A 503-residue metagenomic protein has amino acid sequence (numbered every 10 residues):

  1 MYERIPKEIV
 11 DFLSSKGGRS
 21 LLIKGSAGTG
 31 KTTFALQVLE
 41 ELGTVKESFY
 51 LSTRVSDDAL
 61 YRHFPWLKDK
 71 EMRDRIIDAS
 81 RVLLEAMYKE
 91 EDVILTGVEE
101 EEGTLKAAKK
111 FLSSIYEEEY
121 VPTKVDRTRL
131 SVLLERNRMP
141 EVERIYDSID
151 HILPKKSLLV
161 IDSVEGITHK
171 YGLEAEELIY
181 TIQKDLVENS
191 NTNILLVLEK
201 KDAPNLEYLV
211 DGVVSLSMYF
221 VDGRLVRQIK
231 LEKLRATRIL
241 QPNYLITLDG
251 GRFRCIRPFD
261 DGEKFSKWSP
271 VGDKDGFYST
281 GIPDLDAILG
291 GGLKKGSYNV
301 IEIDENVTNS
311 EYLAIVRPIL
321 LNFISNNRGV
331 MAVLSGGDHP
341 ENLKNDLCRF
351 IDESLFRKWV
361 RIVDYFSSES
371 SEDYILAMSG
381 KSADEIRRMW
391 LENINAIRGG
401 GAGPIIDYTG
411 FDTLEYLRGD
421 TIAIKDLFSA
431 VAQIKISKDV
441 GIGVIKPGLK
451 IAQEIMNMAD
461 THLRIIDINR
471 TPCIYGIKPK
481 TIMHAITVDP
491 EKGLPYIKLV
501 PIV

Functional and structural regions predicted by a protein language model:
M1-R4, W268-T280: Dynamic helix-loop-helix/coil hinge segments at AAA+ ATPase domain boundaries and subdomain interfaces
R4-I9, S14-S52, S279-P340: Glycine-rich P-loop/Walker A and Walker A-like loops and their local beta1-loop-alpha1 context in P-loop NTPases
L21-I23, F49-L51, R75-I77, L195 (+6 more regions): Hydrophobic/aromatic beta-strand patches that form the interior of the parallel beta-sheet core in alpha/beta enzyme
G25-A27, S52-V55, V164, E199 (+5 more regions): Structural motif
F49-G166, M331-L414: Conserved inter-motif catalytic segment of the P-loop NTP-binding fold
T128-Y208, V213, G380-M458: P-loop NTPase motor core
T192-R252, V440-V503: Phosphate-binding/switch region of NTP-binding enzymes
R235-D275: Charged, amphipathic alpha-helical linker segments immediately N-terminal to NTP-binding catalytic cores
